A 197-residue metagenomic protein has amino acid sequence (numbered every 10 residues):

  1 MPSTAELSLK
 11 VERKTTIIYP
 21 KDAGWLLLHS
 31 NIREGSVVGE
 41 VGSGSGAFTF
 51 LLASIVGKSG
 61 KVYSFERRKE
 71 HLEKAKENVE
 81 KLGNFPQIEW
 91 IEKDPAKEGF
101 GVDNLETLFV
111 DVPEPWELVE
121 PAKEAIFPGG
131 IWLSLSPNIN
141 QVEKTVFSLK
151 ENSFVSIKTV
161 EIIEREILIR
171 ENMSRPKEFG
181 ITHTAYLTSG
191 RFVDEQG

Functional and structural regions predicted by a protein language model:
M1-G39, E70-K81, N172: Class I SAM-dependent transferase core
K10, V155, G190-G197: C-terminal lobe and adjacent flexible extensions of AdoMet/dcAdoMet transferase-like proteins
L28-R33, I55, G99, E124: Glycine-rich helix-loop-beta junction characteristic of Rossmann-like nucleotide cofactor-binding loops
G42: Conserved S-adenosyl-L-methionine
S45-K58, E124: Conserved SAM-binding loop of SAM-dependent methyltransferases across substrates and taxa, primarily the Class I
S59-Y63, W132: Short beta-strand element of Class I
F65-P115: S-adenosyl-L-methionine
W116-Y186: C-terminal substrate-binding/active-site "lid" region of AdoMet-derived donor-dependent transferases
